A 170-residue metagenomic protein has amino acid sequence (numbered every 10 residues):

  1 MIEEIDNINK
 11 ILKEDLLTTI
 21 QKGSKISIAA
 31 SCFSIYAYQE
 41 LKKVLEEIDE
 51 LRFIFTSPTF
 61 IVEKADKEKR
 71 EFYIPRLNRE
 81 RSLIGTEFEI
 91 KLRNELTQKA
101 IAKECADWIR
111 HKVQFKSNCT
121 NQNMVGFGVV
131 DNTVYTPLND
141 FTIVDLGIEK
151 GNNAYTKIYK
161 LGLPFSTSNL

Functional and structural regions predicted by a protein language model:
M1-L170: PLD/PLD-like phosphodiesterase catalytic module centered on the HKD motif
